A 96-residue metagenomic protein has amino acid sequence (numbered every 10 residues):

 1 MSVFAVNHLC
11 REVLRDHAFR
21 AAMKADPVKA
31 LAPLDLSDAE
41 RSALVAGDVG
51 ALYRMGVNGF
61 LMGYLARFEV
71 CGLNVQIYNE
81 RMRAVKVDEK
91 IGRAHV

Functional and structural regions predicted by a protein language model:
M1-R93: Terminal, compositionally biased segments used for targeting/anchoring and flexible tails
